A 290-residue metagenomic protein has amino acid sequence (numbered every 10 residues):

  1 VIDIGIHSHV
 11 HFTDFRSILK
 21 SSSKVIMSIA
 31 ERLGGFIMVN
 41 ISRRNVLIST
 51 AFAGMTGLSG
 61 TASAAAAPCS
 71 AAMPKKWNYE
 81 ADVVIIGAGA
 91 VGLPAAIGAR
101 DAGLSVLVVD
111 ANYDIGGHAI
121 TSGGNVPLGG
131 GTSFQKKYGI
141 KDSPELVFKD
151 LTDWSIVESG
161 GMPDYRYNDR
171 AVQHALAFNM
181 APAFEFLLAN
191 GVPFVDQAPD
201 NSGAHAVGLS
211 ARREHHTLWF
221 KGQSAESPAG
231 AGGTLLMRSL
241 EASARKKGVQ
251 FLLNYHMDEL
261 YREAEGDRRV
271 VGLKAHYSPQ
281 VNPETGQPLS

Functional and structural regions predicted by a protein language model:
S8-V10: Short hydrophobic alpha-helical segments enriched in small aliphatic residues
E31-A53: N-terminal secretory signal peptides and thylakoid transit peptides that target proteins across membranes
A67-Y79: A short, basic/flexible loop-to-alpha-helix module at the beginning of a structural domain
W77-G89: Beta1/beta-strand and adjacent pyrophosphate-binding region of the FAD-binding site in flavoprotein oxidoreductases
G92: N-terminal Rossmann-fold NAD(P) dinucleotide-binding loop
A102-A119: Glycine-rich FAD pyrophosphate-binding loop
I115-G161, N168-F194: N-terminal FAD cofactor-binding segment of flavoenzymes
V172-L289: Conserved redox-cofactor binding core of oxidoreductases
